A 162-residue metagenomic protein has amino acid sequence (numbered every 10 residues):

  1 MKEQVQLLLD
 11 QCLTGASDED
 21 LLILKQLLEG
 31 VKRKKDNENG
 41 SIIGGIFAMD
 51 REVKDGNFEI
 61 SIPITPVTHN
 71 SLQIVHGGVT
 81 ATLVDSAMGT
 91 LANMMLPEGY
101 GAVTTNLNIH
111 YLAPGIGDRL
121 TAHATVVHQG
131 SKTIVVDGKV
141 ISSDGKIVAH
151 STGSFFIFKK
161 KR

Functional and structural regions predicted by a protein language model:
M1-T121, V127-R162: Terminal targeting signals and extreme-terminal segments of soluble enzymes
